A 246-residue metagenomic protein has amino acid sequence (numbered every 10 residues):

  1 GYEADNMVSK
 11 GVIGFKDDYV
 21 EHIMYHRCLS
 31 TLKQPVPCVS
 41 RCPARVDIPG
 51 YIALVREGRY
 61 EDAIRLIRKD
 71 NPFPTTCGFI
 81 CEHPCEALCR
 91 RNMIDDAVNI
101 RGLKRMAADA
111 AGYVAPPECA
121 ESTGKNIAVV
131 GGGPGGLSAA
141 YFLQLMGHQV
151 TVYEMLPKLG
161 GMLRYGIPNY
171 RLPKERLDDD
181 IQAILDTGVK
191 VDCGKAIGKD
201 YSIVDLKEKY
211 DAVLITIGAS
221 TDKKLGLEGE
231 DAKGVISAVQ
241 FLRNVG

Functional and structural regions predicted by a protein language model:
G1-N126, K174, V213-L242: Ferredoxin-type iron-sulfur electron-transfer modules and their immediate structural context
R45-R56, I64-I67, M93, A97-R101 (+3 more regions): Beta1-alpha1 glycine-rich phosphate/pyrophosphate-binding loop at the start of Rossmann-like nucleotide-binding domains
C193-K207: A conserved short coil-to-beta-strand element within the FAD-binding core of flavoproteins
Y210: An anion/phosphate-binding loop that grips the pyrophosphate of nucleotide cofactors and donors
V245-G246: Short, intrinsically disordered, charge-balanced linker/junction segments flanking boundaries in proteins
